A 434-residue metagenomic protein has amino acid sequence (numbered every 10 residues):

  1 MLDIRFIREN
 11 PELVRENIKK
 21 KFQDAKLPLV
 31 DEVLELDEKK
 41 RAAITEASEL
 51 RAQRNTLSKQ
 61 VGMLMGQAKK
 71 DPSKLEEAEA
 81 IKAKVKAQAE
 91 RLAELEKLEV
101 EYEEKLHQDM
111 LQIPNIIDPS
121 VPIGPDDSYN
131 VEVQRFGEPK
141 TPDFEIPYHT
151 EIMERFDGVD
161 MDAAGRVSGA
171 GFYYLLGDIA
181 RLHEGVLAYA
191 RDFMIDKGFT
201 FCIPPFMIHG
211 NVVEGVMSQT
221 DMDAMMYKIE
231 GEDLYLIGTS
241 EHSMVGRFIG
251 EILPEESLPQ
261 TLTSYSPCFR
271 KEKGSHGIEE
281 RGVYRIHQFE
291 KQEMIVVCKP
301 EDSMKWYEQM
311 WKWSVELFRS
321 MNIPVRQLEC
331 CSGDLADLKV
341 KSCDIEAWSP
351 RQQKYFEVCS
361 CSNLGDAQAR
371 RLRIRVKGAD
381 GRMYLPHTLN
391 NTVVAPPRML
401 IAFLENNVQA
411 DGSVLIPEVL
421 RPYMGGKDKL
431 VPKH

Functional and structural regions predicted by a protein language model:
M1-P139, E154, G158: N-terminal alpha-helical targeting/anchoring segments
L27, R135-H434: TRNA-recognition modules of translation machinery and tRNA-sensing kinases, especially anticodon-binding
